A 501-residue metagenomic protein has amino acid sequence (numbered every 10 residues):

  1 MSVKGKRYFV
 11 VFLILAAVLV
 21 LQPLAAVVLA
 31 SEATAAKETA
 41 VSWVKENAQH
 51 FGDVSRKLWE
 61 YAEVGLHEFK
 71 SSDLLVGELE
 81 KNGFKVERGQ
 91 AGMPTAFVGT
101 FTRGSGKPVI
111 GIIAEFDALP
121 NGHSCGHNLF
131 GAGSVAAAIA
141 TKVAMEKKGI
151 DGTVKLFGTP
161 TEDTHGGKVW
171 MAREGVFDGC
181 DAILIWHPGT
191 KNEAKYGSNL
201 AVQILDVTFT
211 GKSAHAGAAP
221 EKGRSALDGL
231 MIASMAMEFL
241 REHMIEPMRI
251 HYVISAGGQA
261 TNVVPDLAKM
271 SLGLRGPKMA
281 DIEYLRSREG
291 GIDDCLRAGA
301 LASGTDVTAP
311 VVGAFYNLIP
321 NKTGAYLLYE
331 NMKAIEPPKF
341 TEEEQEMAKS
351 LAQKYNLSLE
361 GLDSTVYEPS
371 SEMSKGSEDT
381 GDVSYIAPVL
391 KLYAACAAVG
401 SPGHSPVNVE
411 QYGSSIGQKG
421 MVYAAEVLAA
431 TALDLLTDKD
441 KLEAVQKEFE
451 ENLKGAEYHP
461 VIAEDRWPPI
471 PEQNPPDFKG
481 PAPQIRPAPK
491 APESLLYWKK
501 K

Functional and structural regions predicted by a protein language model:
M1-K6: N-terminal secretory signal peptides that target proteins for export/translocation
V11-P23: Bacterial N-terminal signal peptides
L24-A30: Signal peptide processing junction and immediate N-terminal pro/mature segment of secreted/exported proteins
S31, M231-K501: Metal-dependent amide/peptide-bond hydrolase catalytic core, centered on the "pita-bread" metallohydrolase fold
S31-V154: Acidic/His- and Gly-rich active-site-bordering loop/insert found across diverse amide/peptide-bond hydrolases
L58, G99, I112, H127 (+7 more regions): Divalent metal-coordination and catalytic microenvironments
V98, D117-S124, N128-L129, K148-L267 (+3 more regions): Histidine/acidic-residue-rich, glycine-tolerant segments that coordinate divalent metal ions
R103-I113, S198-T208, A397-S405: Acidic-glycine-rich active-site phosphate/pyrophosphate-binding loop
